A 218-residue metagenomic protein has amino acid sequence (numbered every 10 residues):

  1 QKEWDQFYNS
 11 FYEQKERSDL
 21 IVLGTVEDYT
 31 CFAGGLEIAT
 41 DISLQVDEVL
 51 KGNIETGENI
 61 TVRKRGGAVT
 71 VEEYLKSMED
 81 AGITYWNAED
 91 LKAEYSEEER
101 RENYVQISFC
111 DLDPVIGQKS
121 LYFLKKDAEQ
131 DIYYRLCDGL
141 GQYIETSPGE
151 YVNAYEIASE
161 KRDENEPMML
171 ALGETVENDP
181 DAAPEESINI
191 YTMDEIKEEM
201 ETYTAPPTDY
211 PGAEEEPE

Functional and structural regions predicted by a protein language model:
Q1, V71-E218: Netrin-like (NTR/C345C) domain of secreted extracellular proteins
Q1-F11: Short glycine/threonine/proline-enriched tight-turn/helix- or strand-capping micro-motif at secondary-structure
Y12-L23: Short coil-to-beta-strand transition motifs
K15-E16, L36, I54-E55, D113-I116: Extracellular/periplasmic catalytic domains that process cell-envelope and extracellular macromolecules
E27-T30: Conserved positions in beta-strands of structured domains
F32-Q45: Short aromatic-glycine-enriched beta-strand elements
Q45-G52: Short edge-strand/loop segments of extracellular domains
